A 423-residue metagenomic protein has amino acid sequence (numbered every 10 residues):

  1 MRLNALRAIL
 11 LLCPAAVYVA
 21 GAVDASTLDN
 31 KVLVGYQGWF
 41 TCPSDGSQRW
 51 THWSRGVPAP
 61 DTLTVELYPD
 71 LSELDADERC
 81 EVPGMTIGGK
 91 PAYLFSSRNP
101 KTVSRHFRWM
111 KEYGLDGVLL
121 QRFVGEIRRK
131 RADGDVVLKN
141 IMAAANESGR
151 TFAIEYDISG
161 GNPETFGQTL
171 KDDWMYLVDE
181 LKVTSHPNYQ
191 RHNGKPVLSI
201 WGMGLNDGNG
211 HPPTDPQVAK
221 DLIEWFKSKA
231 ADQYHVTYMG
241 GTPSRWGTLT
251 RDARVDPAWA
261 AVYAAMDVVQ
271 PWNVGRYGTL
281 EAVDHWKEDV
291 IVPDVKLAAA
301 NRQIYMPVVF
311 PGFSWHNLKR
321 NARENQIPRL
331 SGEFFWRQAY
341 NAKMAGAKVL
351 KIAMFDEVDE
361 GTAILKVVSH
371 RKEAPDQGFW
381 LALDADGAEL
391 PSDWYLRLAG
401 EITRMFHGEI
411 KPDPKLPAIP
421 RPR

Functional and structural regions predicted by a protein language model:
M1-N4: N-terminal secretory signal peptides that target proteins for export/translocation
R7-V17: Bacterial N-terminal signal peptides
A22-R423: Glycan-processing catalytic domains of CAZymes
